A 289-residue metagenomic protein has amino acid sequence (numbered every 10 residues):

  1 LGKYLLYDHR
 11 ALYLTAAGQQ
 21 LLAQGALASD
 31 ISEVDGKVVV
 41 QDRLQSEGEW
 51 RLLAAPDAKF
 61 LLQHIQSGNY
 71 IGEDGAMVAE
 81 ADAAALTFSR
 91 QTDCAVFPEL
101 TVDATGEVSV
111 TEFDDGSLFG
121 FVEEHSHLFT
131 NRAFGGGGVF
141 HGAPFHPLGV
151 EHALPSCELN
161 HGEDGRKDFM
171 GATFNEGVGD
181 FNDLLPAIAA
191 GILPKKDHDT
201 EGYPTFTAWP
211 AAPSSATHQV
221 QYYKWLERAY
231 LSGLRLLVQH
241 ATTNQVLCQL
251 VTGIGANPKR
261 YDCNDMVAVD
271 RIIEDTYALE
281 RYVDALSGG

Functional and structural regions predicted by a protein language model:
L1-A76, D82-V96: Extracellular glycan-recognition/adhesion modules and their associated mucin-like linkers
K3, V39-Q41, M77, V110-T111 (+2 more regions): Generic structural signal for short, flexible, solvent-exposed coil/loop and linker residues
A76-D82, W225, Q239: Intrinsic-disorder/low-complexity, polar/charged segments
S89-G289: N-terminal hydrophobic targeting/anchoring segments and the immediately downstream early-domain regions of hydrolases
